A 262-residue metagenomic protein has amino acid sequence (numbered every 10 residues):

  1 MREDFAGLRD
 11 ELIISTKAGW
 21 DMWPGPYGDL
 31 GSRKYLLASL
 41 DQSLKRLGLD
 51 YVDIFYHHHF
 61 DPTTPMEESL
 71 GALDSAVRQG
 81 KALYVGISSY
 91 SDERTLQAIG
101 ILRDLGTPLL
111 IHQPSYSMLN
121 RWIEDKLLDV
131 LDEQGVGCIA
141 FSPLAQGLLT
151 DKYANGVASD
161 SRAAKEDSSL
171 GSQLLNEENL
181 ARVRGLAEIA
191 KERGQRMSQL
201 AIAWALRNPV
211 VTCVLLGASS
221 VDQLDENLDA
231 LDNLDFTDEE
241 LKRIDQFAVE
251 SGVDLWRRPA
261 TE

Functional and structural regions predicted by a protein language model:
M1-I13, L44-G48, S75-V77, I99-G106: Acidic (Asp/Glu)-rich catalytic clusters
M1-L8, S39-K45, K126-G135, E240: Short amphipathic alpha-helices and their capping/turn segments at secondary-structure boundaries
D10-W23, Q113-S115: A short, structured active-site edge motif that brings together acidic residues
M22-L37, H58-T64: Active-site mouth loops of central-metabolism enzymes
L30-G48, T95-I99: Short, acidic/polar
L44-T64: Active-site groove signature of glycoside hydrolases
P62-Q246: Beta/alpha (TIM)-barrel catalytic core signal, keyed to glycine-rich beta->alpha loops juxtaposed to Asp/Glu that bind
T212-S220, E250-E262: Short amphipathic alpha-helical segments at helix boundaries and their inter-helical linkers
